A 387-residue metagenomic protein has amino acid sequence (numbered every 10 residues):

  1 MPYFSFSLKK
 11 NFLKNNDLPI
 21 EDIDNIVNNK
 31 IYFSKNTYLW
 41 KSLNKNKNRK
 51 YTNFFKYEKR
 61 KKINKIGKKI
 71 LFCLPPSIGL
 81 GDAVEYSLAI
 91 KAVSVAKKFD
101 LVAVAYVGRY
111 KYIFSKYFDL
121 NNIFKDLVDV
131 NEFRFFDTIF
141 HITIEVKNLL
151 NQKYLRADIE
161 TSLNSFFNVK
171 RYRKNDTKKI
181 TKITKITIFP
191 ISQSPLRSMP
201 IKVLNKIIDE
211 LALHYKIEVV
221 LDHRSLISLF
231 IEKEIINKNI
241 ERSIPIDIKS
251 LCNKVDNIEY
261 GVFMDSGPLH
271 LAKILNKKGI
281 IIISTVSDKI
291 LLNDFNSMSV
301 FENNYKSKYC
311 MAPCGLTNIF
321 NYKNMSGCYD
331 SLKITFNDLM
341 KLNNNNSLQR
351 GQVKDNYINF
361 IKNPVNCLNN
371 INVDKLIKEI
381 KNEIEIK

Functional and structural regions predicted by a protein language model:
Y3-R156, S250-N253, L269, I274: Active-site and donor-binding regions of nucleotide-sugar-utilizing enzymes
W40, G108-F114, L196-R197, R224-I231 (+1 more regions): Short, charged/polar "capping" segments at the starts of alpha-helices and the immediately preceding loops
K68-I70, T181-T187, K216: Charged active-site motifs of nucleotide-sugar-dependent glycosyltransferases
S87, I201-I290: Donor-binding and catalytic core of enzymes assembling or modifying cell-surface/extracellular glycoconjugates
V104, D126, I142, V220 (+3 more regions): Generic beta-sheet signal
N121-L127, R242-I244, V300-K306: Short acidic-hydrophobic, aromatic-tinged amphipathic segments that line or gate anion-handling sites
E145-R197, I201: Mid-sequence helix-capping/hinge segment at a functional interface
K273-I386: Nucleotide-sugar donor-binding patch of glycosyltransferase catalytic domains
